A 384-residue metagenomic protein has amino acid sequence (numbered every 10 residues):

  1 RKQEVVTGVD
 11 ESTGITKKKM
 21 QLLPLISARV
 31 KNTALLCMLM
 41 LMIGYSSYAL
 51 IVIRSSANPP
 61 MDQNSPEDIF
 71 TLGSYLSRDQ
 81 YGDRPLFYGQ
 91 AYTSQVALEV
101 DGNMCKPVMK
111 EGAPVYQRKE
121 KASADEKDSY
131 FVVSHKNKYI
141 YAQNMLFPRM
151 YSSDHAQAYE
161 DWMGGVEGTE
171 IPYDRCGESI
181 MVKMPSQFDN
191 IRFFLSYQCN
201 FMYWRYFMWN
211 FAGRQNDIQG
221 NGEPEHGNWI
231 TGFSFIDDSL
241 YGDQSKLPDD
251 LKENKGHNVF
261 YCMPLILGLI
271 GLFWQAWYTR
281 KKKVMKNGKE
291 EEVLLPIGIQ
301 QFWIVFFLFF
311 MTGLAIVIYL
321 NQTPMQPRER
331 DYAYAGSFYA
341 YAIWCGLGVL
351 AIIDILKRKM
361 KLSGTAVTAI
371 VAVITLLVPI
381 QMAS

Functional and structural regions predicted by a protein language model:
K2-Q3, Y261-E292: Hydrophobic, aromatic-rich transmembrane alpha-helices and their immediate juxtamembrane boundary segments
M20-L39, R358-V373: Membrane-interfacial entry segments at the cytosolic side of transmembrane helices
K31-C37, K281-K286, E290-F309, G364-T368: Membrane-interfacial loop-to-transmembrane alpha-helix junctions, especially the N-terminal start
M42-V52, V367-S384: Transmembrane alpha-helical segments
R54-N58, E253-H257, P296-Q301, V317-A335: Membrane-interface catalytic loops of GT-C/OST-like multi-pass glycosylation enzymes that act
S55-I270: Lumenal/periplasmic acceptor-binding loop at the mouth of the active site in multi-pass, GT-C-fold membrane enzymes
L265-Q275, Y341-I353: Transmembrane alpha-helical segments
Q326-L350: Hydrophobic/aromatic-rich transmembrane helices and adjacent perimembrane loops
